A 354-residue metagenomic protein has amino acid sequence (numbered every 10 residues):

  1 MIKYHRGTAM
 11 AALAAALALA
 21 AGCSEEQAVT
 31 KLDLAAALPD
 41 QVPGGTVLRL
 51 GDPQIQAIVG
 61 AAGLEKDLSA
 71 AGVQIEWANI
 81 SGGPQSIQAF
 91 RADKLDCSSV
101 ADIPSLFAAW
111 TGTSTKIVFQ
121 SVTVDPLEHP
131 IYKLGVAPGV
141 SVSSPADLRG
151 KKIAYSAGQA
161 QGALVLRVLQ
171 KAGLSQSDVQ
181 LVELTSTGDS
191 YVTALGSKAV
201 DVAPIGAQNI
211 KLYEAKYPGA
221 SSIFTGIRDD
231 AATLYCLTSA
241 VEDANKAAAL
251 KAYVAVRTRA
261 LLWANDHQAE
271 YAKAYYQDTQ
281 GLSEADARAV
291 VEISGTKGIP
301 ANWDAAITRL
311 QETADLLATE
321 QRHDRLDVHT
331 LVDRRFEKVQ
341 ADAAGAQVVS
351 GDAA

Functional and structural regions predicted by a protein language model:
M1-M10: Bacterial N-terminal signal peptides that target proteins for export
A18-G22: C-terminal motif of bacterial Sec signal peptides marking the signal peptidase cleavage site
C23-Q27: Bacterial signal peptide processing site
A28-S175, E183-L184, R228: Short, glycine-/small- and polar/acidic-enriched structural segments that line small-molecule recognition paths
S99-T113, L166, V200-P218, R309 (+1 more regions): A ligand-binding cleft/hinge motif common to bilobed small-molecule-binding domains
I103, V140, T187-T279: Pocket-lining segment of extracytoplasmic ligand-binding domains
A244-H323: Secondary-structure end/capping motifs
A314-A354: Conserved C-terminal helix/tail region of periplasmic/extracytoplasmic solute-binding proteins
